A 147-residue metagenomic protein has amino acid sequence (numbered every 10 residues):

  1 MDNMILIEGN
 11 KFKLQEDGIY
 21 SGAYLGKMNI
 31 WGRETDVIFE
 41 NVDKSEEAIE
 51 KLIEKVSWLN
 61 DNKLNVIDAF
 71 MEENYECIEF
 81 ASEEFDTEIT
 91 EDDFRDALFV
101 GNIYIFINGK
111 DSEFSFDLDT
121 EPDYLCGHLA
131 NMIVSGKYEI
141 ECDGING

Functional and structural regions predicted by a protein language model:
M1-E16, Y104-G147: Acidic, proline/glycine-rich low-complexity IDRs
M1-F85: Long, contiguous N-terminal structural blocks used for assembly/anchoring
D36, T90, E141-C142: A sequence-level detector of short linear motifs
W58-Y124: Amphipathic protein-protein interaction modules
